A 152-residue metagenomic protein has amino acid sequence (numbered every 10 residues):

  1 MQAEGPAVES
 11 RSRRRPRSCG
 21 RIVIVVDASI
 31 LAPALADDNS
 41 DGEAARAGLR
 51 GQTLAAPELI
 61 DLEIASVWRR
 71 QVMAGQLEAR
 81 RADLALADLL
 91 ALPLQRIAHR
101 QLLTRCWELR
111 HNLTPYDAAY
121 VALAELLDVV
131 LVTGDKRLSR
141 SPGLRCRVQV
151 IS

Functional and structural regions predicted by a protein language model:
Q2-G5, R14-C19, L92-G134: Active-site neighborhoods of divalent-metal-dependent phosphate/nucleic-acid chemistry enzymes
Q2-L59, Q71-R80, K136, G143: Short, well-structured N-terminal submotif of metal-dependent ribonuclease cores
S40, L59, L77-L84, I97-Q101 (+2 more regions): Alpha-helix N-cap and coil->helix boundary residues
A65-P93, R105-W107: Active-site-proximal, substrate-binding regions of enzyme catalytic domains and RNA-binding/basic surfaces
L144-V150: Active-site regions of enzymes building and remodeling cell-envelope glycoconjugates
